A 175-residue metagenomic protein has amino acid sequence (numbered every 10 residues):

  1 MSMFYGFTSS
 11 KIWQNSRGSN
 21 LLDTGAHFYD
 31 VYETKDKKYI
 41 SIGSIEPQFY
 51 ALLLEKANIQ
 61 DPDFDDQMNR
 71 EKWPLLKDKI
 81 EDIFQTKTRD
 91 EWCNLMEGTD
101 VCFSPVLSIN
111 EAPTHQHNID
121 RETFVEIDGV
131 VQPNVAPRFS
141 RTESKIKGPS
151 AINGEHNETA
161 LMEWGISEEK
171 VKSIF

Functional and structural regions predicted by a protein language model:
M1-S44: Active-site-adjacent "lid/gating" segments in soluble enzymes
G18-T24, D30, I127-V130, P149-N153: Short Gly/Pro-enriched turn/cap motifs at secondary-structure boundaries
H27-T99, F103: Aromatic-enriched alpha-helical interface/lid elements that frame and gate functional surfaces
F28, F49-Y50, W92, S108 (+3 more regions): Residues within well-ordered alpha-helices
I59, N118, I166-S167: Helix N-cap/coil-helix junction residues
F64, R70, G129-S173: Flexible, small-/acidic-enriched active-site or ligand-binding loops
F64-K77, L107-T114, E169-F175: Short linear loop/turn motifs
E97-K147: A glycine-rich dinucleotide-binding beta-alpha-beta segment and adjacent secondary-structure elements that constitute
